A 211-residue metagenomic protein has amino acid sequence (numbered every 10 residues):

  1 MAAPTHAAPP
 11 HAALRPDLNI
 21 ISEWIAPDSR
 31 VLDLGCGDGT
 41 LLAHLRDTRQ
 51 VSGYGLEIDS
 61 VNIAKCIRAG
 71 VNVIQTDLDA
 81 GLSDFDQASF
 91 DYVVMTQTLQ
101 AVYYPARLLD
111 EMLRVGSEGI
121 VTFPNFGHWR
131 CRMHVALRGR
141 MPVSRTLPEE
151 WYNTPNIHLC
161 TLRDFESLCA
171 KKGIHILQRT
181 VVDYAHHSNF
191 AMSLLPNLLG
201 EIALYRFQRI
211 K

Functional and structural regions predicted by a protein language model:
A2-A13: Class I SAM-dependent methyltransferase Rossmann-like catalytic core, especially the SAM/SAH-binding loop
A12-D28: Conserved alpha-helix/loop element of class I SAM-dependent methyltransferases that forms part of the SAM/SAH-binding
G35-G37: Class I SAM-dependent methyltransferase "Motif I" SAM/SAH-binding loop
G39-A43: Glycine-rich SAM-binding Motif I of class I
H44-G81: Class I SAM-dependent methyltransferase SAM/SAH-binding core
G81-Q87: Short conserved loop adjoining the S-adenosyl-L-methionine
Y92-Y104: A short SAM/SAH-binding and catalytic strip from SAM-dependent methyltransferases
A106-E111, E118-K211: S-adenosyl-L-methionine-dependent methyltransferase catalytic module, highlighting the catalytic core
